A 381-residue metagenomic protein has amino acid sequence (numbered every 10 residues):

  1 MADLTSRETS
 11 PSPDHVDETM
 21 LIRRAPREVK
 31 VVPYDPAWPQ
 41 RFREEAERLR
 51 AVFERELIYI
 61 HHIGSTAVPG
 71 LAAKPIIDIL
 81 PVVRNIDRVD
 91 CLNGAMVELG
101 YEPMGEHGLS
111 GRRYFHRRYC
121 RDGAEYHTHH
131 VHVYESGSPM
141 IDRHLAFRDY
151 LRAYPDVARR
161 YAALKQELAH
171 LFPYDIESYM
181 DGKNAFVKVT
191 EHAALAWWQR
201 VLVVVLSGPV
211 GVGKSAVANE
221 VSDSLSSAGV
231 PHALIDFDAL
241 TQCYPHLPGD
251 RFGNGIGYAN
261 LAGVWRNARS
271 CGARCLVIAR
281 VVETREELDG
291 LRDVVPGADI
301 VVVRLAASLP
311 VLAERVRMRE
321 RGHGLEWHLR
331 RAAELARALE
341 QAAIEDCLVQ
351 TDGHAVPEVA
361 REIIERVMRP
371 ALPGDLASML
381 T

Functional and structural regions predicted by a protein language model:
A2-H61, A196: Helical scaffold of the NTase/Pol beta-like nucleotidyltransferase catalytic core
Y34-L49, V83-R118: Metal-dependent nucleotidyltransferase catalytic core
R48-D90: Active-site nucleotide-donor binding segment shared across nucleotidyl transfer reactions
K214: Conserved lysine of the Walker
N219-G263: Conserved substrate/cofactor phosphate-moiety recognition/catalytic segment in nucleotide-dependent phosphotransferases
I256-P296: Glycine-rich phosphate-binding loop used to anchor ATP phosphates in small-molecule kinases, encompassing both
V281, G297-R317: Conserved phosphate-donor/acceptor-positioning beta-strand/loop module used by diverse small-molecule
R321-E365, R369-T381: Small-molecule kinase domains that catalyze NTP-dependent phosphoryl transfer to phosphate-bearing small molecules
